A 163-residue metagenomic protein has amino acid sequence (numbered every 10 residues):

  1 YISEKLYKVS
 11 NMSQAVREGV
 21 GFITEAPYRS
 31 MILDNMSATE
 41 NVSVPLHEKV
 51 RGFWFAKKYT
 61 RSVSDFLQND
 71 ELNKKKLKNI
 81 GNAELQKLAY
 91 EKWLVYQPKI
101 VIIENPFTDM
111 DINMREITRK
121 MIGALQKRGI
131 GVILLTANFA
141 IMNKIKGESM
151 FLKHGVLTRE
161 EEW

Functional and structural regions predicted by a protein language model:
Y1-W163: Glycine-rich phosphate-binding loops of nucleotide-dependent enzymes
